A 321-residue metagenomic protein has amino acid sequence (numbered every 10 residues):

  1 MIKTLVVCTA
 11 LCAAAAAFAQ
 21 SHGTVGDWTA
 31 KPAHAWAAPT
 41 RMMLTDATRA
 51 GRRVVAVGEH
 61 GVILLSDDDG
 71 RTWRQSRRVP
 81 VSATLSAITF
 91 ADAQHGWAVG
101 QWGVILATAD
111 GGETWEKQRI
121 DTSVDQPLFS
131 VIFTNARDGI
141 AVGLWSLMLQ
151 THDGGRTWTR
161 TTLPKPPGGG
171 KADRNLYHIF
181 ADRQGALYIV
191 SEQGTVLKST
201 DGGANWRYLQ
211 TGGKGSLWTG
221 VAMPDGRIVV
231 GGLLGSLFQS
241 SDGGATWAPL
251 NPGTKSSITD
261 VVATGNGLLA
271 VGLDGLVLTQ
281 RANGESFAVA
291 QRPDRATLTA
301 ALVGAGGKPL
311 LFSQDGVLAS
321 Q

Functional and structural regions predicted by a protein language model:
M1-V6: Bacterial N-terminal signal peptides that target proteins for export
F18-Q321: Residue-level hotspots at or immediately adjacent to binding/recognition sites across diverse folds
